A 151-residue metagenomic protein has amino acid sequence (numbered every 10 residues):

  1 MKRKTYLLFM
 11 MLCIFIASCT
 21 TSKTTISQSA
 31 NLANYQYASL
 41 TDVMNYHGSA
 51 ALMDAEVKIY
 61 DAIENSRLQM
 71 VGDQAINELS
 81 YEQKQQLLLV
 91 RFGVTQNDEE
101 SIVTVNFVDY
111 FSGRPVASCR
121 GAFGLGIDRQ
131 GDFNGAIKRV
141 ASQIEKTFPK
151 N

Functional and structural regions predicted by a protein language model:
M1-C19: Sec-dependent bacterial lipoprotein signal peptides
I14, A33, Q83-Q85: Structured loop/turn residues at beta-strand edges in well-structured enzyme cores
A17-L68, K150-N151: A structural "domain/chain start" motif
T20-A33, N65, V116-N151: C-terminal/domain-edge helix-coil "capping" segments
G48-E56, D98-S101, G126-I137: Solvent-exposed, acidic/flexible segments
M53, V57-T95, E99: Short, solvent-exposed, polar/charged sequence segments at loop or secondary-structure edges
G93-G126: Amphipathic beta-strand/beta-sheet edge segments enriched in Tyr/Trp
